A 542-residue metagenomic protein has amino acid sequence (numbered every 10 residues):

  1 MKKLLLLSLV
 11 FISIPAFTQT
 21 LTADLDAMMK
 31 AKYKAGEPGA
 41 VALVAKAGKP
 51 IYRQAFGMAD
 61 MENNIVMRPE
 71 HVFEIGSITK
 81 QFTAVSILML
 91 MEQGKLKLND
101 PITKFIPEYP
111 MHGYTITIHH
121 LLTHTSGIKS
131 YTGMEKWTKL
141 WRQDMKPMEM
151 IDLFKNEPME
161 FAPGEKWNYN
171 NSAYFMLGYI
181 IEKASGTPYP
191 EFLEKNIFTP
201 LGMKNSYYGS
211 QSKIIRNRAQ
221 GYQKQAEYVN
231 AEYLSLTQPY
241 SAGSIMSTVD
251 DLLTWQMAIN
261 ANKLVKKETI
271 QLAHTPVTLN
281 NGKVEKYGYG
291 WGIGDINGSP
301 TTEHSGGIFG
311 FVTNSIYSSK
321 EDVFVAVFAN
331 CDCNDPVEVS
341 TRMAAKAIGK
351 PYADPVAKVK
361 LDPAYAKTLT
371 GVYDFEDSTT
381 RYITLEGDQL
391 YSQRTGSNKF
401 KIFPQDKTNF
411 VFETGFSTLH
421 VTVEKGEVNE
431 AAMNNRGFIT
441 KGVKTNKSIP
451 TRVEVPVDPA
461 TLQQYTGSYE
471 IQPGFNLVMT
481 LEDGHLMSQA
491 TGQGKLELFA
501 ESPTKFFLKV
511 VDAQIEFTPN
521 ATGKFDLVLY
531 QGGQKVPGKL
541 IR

Functional and structural regions predicted by a protein language model:
M1-L21: Bacterial Sec-dependent N-terminal signal peptides
L5, F82, S172-F175, N196 (+1 more regions): Active-site phosphate/pyrophosphate-handling residues
Q19-Q54, W141, S185, E191-E194 (+3 more regions): Catalytic loop of the DD-peptidase/beta-lactamase superfamily, centered on the K-T-G motif and neighboring
A27, P38, K49, M58-N171 (+3 more regions): Active-site-proximal loop and beta-strand segments within enzyme catalytic domains
S86-L90, L177-I181, L252-W255, V325: Buried hydrophobic packing segments
I87, L193, G202: Active-site-flanking alpha-helical
T199-L201, N205: Long, well-ordered core segments of solenoidal/helical folds
Y207-G209: Short beta-strand->loop
